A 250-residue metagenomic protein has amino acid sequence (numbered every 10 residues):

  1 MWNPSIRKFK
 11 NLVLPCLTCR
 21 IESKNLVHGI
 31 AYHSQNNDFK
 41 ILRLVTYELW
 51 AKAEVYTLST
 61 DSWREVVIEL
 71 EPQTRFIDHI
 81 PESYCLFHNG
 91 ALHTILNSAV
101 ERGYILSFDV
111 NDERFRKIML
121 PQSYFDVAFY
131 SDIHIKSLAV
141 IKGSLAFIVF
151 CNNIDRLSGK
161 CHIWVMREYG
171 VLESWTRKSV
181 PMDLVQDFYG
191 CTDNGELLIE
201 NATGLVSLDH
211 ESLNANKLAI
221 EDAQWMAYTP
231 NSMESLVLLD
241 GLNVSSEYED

Functional and structural regions predicted by a protein language model:
M1-D250: Short, conserved recognition motifs on repeat-domain binding surfaces
